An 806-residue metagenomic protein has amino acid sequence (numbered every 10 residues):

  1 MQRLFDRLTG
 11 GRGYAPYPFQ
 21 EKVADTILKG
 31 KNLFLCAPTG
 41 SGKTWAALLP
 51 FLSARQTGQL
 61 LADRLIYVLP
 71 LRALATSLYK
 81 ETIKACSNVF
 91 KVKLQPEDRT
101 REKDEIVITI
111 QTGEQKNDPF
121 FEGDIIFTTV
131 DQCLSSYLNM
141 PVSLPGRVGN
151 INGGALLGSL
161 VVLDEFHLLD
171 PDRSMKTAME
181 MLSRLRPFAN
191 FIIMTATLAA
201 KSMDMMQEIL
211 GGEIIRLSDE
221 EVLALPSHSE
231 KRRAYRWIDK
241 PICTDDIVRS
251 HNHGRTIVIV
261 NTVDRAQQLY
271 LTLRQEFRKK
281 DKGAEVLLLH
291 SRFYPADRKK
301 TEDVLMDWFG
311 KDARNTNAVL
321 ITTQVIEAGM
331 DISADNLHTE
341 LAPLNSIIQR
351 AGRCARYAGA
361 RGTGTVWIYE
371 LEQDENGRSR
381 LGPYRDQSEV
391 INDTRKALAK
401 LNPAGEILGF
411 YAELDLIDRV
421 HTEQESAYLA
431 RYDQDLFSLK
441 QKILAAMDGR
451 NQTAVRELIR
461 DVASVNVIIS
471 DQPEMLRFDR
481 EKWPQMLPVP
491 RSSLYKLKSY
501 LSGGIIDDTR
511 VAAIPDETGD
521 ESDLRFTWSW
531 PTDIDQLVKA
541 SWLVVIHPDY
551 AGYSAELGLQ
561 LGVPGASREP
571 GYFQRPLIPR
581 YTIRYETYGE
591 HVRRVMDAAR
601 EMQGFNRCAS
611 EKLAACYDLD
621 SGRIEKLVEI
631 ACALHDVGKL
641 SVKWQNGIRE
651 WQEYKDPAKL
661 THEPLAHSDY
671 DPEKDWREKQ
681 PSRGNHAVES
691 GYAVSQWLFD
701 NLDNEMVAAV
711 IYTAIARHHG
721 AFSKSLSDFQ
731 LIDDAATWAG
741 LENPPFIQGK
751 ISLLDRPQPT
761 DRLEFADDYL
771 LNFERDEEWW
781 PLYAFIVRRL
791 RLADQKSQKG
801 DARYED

Functional and structural regions predicted by a protein language model:
M1-C36: Conserved pre-motif I regulatory segment
T44-W45, L61-C86, L198-S202, V263: Conserved Walker A/P-loop ATP-binding site and its immediately adjacent core in helicase/helicase-like ATPase domains
R64-L78, S250-R274, L288: Conserved strand-helix element at the start of the C-terminal RecA-like helicase core
C86-V142: Inter-Walker segment of RecA-like/P-loop motor cores
C133-R186: SF2 helicase catalytic motif II
L198-N252: Interdomain hinge/linker at the junction between the two RecA-like core domains of SF2 helicases
Q268-L271, Q275, K279-A284, L288-D303 (+4 more regions): C-terminal helicase lobe and adjacent C-terminal extensions/tails of nucleic-acid helicase motors
R385-L401, C616-D806: Divalent metal-dependent catalytic cores for phosphoryl transfer on phosphate-bearing substrates
